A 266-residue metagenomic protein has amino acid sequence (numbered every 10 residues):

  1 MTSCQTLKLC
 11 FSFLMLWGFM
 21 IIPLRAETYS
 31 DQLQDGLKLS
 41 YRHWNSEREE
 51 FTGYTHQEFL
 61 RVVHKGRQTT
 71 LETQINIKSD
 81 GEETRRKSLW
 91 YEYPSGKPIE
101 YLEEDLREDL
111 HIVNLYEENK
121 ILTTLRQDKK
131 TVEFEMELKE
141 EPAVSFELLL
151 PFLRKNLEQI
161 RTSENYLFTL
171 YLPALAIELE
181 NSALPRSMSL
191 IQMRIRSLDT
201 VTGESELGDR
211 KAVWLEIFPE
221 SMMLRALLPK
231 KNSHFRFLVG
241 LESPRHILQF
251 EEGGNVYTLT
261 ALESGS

Functional and structural regions predicted by a protein language model:
M1-L14: Bacterial N-terminal signal peptides that target proteins for export
L9-S12, E72, M136-E140, S221: A near-ubiquitous, low-amplitude feature marking generic local secondary-structure context
I22-A26: Sec/Tat signal peptide C-region and signal peptidase I cleavage site
E27-E118, L170-S266: Acidic, serine/threonine-rich low-complexity disordered tracts
K120-T124: C-terminal end-helix/capping segment
Q127-Y171: Surface-exposed beta-loop interaction hotspot
